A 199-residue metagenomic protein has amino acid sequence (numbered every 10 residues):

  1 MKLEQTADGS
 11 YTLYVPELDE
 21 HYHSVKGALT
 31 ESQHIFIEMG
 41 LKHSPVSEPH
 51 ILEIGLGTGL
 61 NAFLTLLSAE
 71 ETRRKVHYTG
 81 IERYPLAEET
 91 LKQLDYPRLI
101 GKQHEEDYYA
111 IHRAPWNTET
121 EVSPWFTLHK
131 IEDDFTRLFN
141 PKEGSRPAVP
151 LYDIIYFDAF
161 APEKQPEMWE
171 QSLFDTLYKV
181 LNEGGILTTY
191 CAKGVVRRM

Functional and structural regions predicted by a protein language model:
M1-P49, L66-I100: Rossmann-like AdoMet
G59-F63: Glycine-rich SAM-binding Motif I of class I
R74-V76, L181-G185: A short helix->loop->beta-strand "cap" motif at the edges of active sites that frequently abuts
K92-G144: S-adenosyl-L-methionine
L128-K130, P150-A159: Short SAM/SAH-binding signature in class I
N140-I154: A short acidic, Gly/Pro-enriched loop at the edge of an enzyme's catalytic core that lines a small-molecule cofactor
I154-Y156, E183-C191: Conserved beta-strand signature within the Rossmann-like core of class I S-adenosyl-L-methionine
M168-E183: A short glycine-rich, Lys/Arg-flanked "PGG" loop and its adjoining helix->strand segment in the class I
